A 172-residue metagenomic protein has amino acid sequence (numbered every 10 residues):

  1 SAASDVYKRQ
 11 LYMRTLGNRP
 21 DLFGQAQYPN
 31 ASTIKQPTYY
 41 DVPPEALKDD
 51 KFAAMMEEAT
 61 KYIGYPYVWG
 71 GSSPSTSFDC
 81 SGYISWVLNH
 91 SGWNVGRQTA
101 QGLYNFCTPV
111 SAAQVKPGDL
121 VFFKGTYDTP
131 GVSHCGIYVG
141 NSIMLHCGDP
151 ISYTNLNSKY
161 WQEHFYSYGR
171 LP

Functional and structural regions predicted by a protein language model:
A2-Y7: Short, small-residue-biased leader/transition segments that mark boundaries at the very start of proteins
K8-G64, S167-P172: Non-catalytic ligand/cofactor/substrate-binding and regulatory segments of enzyme domains
D41-L47, Y67-P74, G125-T126: Second-shell loop/turn segments in exported
Y65-P117: Catalytic cysteine-centered active-site loop
W93, A100, C107-A112, Y127-P172: Aromatic- and glycine-rich peptidoglycan recognition patches
